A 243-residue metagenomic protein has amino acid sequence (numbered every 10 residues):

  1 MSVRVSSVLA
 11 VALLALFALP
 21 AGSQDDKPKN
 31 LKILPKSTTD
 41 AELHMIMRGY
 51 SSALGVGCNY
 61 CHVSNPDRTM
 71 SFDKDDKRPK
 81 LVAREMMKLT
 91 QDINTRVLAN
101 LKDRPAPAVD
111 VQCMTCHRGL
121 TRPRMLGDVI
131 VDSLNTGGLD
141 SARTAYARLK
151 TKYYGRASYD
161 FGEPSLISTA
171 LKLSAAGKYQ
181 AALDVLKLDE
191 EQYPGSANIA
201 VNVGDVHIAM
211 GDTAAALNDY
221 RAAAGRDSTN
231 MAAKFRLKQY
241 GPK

Functional and structural regions predicted by a protein language model:
L19-A175, G195, T229: Sequence context surrounding c-type heme c attachment/ligation sites in exported
